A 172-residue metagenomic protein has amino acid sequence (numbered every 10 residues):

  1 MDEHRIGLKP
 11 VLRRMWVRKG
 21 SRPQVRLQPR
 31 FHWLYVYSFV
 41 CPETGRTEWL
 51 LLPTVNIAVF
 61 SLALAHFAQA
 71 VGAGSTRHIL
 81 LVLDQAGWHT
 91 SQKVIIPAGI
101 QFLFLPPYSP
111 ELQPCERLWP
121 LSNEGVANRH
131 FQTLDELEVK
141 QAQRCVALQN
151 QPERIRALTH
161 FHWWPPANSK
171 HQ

Functional and structural regions predicted by a protein language model:
M1-Q172: Short functional hotspots at interaction and active-site rims
